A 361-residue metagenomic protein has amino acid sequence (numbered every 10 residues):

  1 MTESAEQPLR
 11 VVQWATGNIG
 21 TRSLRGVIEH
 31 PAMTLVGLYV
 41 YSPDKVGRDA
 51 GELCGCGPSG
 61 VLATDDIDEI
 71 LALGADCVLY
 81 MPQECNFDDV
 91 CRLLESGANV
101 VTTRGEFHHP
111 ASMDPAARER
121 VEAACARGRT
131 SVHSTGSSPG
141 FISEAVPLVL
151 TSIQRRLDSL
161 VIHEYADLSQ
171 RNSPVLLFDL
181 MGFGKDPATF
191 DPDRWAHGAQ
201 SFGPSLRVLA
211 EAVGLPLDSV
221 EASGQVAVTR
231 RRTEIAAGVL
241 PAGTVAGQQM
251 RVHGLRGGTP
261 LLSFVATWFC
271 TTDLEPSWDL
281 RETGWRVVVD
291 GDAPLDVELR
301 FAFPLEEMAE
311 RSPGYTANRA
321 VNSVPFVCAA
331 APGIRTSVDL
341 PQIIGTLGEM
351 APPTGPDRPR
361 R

Functional and structural regions predicted by a protein language model:
M1-S96, G214, S312: N-terminal glycine-/serine-/threonine-rich beta1-alpha1-beta2 phosphate-ribose binding loop of Rossmann-like
R10, W14-A15, T151-W285, E310: Active-site-lining helix/loop region of Rossmann-like oxidoreductase modules
W14, N18, R22, D65 (+9 more regions): Conserved active-site and cofactor/substrate-binding residues in soluble primary-metabolism enzymes
N99-V101: A short hydrophobic/small-residue beta-strand
T103-G105, G136: Short beta->alpha connector loops at strand-helix junctions that form conserved, small/polar/Pro-enriched
G105-T130: Rossmann-fold NAD(P)-binding glycine/threonine-rich loop
F141-I153: Alpha-helical support elements that line or immediately flank enzyme active sites and cofactor-binding pockets
A236-R361: C-terminal active-site/capping subdomain that shapes the small-molecule cofactor and substrate pocket of enzyme
